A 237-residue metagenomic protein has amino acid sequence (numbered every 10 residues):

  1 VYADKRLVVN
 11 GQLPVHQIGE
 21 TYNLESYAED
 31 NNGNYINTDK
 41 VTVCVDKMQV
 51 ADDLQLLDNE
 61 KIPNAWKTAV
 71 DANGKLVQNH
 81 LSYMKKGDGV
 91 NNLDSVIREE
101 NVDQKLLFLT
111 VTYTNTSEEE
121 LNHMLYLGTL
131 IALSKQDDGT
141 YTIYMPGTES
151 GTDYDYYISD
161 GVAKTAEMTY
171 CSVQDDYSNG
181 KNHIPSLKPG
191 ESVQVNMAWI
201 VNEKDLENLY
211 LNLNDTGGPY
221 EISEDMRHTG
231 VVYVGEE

Functional and structural regions predicted by a protein language model:
V1-E237: Conserved functional micro-motifs across diverse proteins
